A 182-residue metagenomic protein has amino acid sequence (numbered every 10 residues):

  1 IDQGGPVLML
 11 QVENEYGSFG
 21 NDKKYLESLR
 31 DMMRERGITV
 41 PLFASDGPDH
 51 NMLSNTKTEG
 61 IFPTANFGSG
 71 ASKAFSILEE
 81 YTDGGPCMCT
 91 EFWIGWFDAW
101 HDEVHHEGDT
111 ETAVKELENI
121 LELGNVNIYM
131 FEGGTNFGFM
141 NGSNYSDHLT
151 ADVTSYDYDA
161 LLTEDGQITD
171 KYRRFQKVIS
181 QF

Functional and structural regions predicted by a protein language model:
I1-E59: Active-site neighborhood of glycoside hydrolase catalytic domains
P6-V7, N125, K171: Generic detector of short, well-ordered, non-transmembrane alpha-helical segments enriched in hydrophobic residues
E35-R36, N66-T163, Q167, V178-Q181: Catalytic-core region of carbohydrate-active enzymes that cleave or remodel glycosidic bonds
L42, F62, A71-S72: Beta-propeller folds
Y172-Q176: Extracellular ligand-binding/catalytic regions of CAZymes and related secreted enzymes and adhesion modules
